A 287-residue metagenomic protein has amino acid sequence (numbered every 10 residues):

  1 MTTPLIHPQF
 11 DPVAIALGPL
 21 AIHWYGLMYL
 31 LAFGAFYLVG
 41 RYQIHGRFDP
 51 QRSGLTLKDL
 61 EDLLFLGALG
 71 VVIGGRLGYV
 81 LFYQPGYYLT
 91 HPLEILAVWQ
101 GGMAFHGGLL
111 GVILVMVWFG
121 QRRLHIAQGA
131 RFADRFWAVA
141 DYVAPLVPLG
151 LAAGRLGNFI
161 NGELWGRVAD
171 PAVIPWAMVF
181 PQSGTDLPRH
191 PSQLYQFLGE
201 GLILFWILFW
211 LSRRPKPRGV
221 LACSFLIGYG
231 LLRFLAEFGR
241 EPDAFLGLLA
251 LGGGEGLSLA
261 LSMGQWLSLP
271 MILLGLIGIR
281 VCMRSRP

Functional and structural regions predicted by a protein language model:
M1-P287: A feature for loop-to-transmembrane-helix boundaries and adjacent hydrophobic helices in multi-pass integral membrane
